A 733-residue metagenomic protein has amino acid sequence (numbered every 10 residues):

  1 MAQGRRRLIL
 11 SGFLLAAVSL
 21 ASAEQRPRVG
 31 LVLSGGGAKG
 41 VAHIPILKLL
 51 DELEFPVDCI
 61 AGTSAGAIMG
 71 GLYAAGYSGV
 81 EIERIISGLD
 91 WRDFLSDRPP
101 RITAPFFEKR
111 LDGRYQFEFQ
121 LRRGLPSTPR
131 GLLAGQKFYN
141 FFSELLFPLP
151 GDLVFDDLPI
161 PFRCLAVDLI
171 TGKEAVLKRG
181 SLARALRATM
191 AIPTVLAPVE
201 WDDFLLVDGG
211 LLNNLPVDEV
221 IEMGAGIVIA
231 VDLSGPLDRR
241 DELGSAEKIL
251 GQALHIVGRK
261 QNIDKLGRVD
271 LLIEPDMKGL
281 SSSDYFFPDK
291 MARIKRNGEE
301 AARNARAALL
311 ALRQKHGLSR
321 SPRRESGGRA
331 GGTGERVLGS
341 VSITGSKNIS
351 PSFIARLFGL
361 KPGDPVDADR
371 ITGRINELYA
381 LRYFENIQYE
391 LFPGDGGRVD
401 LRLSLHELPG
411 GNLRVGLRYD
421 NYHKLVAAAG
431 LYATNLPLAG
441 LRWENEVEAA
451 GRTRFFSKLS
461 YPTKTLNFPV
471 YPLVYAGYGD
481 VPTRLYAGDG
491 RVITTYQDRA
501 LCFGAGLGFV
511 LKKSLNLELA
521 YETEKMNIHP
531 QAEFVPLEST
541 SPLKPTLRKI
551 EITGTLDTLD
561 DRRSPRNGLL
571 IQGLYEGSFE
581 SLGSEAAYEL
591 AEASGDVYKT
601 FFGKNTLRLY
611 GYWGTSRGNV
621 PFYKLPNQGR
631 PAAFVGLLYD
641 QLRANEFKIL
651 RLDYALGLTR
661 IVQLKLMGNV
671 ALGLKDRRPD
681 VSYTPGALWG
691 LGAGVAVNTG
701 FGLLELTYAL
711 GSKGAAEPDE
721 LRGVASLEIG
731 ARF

Functional and structural regions predicted by a protein language model:
M1-L10: Bacterial N-terminal signal peptides that target proteins for export
F13-S22: Hydrophobic h-region of N-terminal signal peptides that target proteins for export in Gram-negative bacteria
S22-T63, G71-N376, A380-E385, F392 (+1 more regions): Patatin-like phospholipase
A166-D168, K178, P275, I343-K347 (+9 more regions): Flexible glycine-/small-residue-rich
P236, D420, A450-R452, G477-T483 (+7 more regions): Structural signature of outer-membrane beta-barrel domains
A368-D369, G373-R374, N386-I552, N627-A632 (+3 more regions): Gram-negative/organellar outer-membrane beta-barrel architecture
N412-V415, S539-L543, L547-R677, V681-S682 (+2 more regions): C-terminal outer-membrane beta-barrel translocator/porin domains of Gram-negative envelope proteins and their
